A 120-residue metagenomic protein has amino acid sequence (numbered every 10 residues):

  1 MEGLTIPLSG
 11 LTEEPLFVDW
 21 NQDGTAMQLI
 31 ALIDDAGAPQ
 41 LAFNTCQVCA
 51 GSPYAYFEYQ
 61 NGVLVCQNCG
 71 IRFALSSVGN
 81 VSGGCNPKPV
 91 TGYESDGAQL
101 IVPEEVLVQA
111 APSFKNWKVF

Functional and structural regions predicted by a protein language model:
M1-E58, P89-F120: N-terminal pre-ligand scaffold of iron-sulfur
S52-Q60, I71-N80: Iron-sulfur (Fe-S) cluster-binding segments and ferredoxin-like electron-carrier domains, especially [2Fe-2S]
Q60-C69, N80-T91: Short cysteine/histidine-rich metal-coordination sites, predominantly Zn2+-binding motifs
C69-I71, E105: Short, loop-centered acidic/histidine patches that primarily coordinate divalent metals
